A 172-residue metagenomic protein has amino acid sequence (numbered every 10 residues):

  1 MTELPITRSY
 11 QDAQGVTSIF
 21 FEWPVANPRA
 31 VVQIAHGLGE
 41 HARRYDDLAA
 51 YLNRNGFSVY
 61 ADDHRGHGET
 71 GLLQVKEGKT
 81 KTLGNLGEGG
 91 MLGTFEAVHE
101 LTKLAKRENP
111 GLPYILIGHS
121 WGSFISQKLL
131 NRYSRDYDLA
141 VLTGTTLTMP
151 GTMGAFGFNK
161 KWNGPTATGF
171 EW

Functional and structural regions predicted by a protein language model:
M1-V25: N-terminal cap/lid segment of alpha/beta-hydrolase-fold proteins
R29-Q33, P113: Alpha/beta-hydrolase fold active-site loops
G37-E40: Active-site glycine-rich loops that stabilize anionic/oxyanionic intermediates across multiple enzyme folds
A49-K79: Conserved alpha/beta-hydrolase
N85-K106: Alpha/beta-hydrolase active-site loop
N109-S120: Alpha/beta-hydrolase fold nucleophile elbow
I117, S126-W172: Alpha/beta-hydrolase-fold enzymes
